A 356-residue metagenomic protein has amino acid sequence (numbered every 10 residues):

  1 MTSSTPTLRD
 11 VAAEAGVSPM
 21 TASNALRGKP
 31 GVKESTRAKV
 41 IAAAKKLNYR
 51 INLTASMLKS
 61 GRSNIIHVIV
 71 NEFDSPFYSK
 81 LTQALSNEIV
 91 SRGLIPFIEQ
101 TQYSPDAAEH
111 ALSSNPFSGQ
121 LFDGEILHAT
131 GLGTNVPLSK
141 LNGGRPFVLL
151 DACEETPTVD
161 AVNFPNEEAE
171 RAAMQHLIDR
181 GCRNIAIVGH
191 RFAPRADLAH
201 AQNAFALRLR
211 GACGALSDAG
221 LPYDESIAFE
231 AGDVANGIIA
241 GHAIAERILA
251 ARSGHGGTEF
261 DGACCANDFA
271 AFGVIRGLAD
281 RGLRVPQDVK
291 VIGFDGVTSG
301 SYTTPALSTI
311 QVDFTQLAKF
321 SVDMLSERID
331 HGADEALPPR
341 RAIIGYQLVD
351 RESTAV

Functional and structural regions predicted by a protein language model:
M1-S63, F77: N-terminal helix-turn-helix DNA-binding module of bacterial transcription factors
M1-T7, I65-Q175, D179, G254 (+1 more regions): Alpha-helical recognition/docking segments in bacterial nutrient-uptake and carbohydrate-utilization systems
A12-V17, S23-A25, T36, A43-A44 (+7 more regions): Small-residue (primarily alanine) positions within well-ordered alpha-helices, especially packing/interaction faces
T21-N24, K59-D74, A84, N184-L198: Short beta-strand segments enriched in small/hydrophobic residues
R37, S63, T82, C182 (+1 more regions): ATP/adenylate-binding site constellation spanning eukaryotic-like Ser/Thr protein kinases, ABC-transporter
K46, N87-I95, N142-L149, C153-V356: Bacterial carbohydrate/catabolite-sensing allosteric modules
